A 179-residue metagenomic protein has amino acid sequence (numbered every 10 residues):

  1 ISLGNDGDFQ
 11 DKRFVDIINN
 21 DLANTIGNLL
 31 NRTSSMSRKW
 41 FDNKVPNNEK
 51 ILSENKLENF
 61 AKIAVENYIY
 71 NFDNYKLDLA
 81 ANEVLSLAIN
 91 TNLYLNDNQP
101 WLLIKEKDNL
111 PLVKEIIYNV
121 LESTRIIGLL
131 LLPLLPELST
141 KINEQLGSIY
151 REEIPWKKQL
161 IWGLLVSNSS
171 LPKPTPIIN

Functional and structural regions predicted by a protein language model:
I1-L52, I149-L171, P176: Catalytic adenosine-cofactor/nucleotide-binding cores of aminoacyl-tRNA synthetases and other
G4-D8, L30-Y68, A88, N92-N109: Conserved, charged catalytic cores of large soluble enzymes
G7, K12, Y70, Y75-K76 (+1 more regions): Basic, alpha-helical terminal appendages of large translation-related enzymes
V15-L30, N47, I51-E58, N74-N82 (+2 more regions): Amphipathic, non-membrane alpha-helical segments in soluble helical-bundle scaffolds
